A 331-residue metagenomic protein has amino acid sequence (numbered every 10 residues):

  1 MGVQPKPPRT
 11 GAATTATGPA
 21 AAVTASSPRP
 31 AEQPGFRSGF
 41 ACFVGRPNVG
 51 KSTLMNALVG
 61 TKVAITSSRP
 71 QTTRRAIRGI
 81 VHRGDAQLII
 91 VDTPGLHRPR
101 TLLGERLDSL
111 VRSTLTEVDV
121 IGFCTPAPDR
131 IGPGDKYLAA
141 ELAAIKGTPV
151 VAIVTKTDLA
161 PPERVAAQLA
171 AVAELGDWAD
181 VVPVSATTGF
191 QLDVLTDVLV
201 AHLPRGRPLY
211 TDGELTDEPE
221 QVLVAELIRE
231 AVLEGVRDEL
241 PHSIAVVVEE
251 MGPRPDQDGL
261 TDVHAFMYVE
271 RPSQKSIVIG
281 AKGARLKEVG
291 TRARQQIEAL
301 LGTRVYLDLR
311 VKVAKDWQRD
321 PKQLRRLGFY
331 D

Functional and structural regions predicted by a protein language model:
G2-V120, T125, A144, F266: Conserved G1/Walker A P-loop phosphate-binding module
V3, E220-D331: P-loop NTP-binding site
C42, N56, R75, G79 (+12 more regions): Solvent-exposed alpha-helical segments within well-ordered globular domains of core cellular machineries
G50, Q191, R285: Conserved glycine(s) of the Walker
T61, I80-G84, P99, T114-I121 (+9 more regions): Conserved, well-folded catalytic cores of nucleic-acid-processing and energy-transducing macromolecular machines
T73, L96-R98, R130-I131, A160-P161 (+1 more regions): Catalytic P-loop NTPase motifs of RecA-like helicase/translocase cores
V81-Q87, R106-V181, G235, G252-L260: Conserved C-terminal guanine-recognition region of P-loop GTPase G domains, centered on the G4
T148-V150, D158-T216, E220: Canonical P-loop GTPase G-domain recognition
